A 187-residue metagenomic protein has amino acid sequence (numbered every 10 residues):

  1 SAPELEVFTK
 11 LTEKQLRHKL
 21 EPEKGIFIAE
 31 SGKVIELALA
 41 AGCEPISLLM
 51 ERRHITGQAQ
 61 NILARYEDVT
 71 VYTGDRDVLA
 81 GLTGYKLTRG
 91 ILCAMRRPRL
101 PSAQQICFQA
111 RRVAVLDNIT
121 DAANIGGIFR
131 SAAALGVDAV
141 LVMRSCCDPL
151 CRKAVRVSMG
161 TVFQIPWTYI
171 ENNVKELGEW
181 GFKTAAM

Functional and structural regions predicted by a protein language model:
S1-Q58, C146-C147: Boundary-proximal intrinsically disordered activation/regulatory segments immediately upstream of a helical core
E23-I26, E44-L48, D68-T70, A139-V140 (+1 more regions): Short active-site oxyanion
I35, A59-L63, E171-L177: Short amphipathic alpha-helical segments and helix-helix/interface helices
A40, V71-T73, R99-M187: RNA substrate-binding interface of SAM-dependent RNA methyltransferases
T56, R76-L82, N172-G178: A short acidic, often aromatic-flanked loop/helix-cap motif at beta-alpha or helix-coil junctions that lines enzyme
N61-Y66, V157-T161: Short, conserved catalytic or adaptor-binding loops enriched in Gly and charged residues
L63-G84, T168: A glycine-rich helix N-cap at a beta->alpha junction
C93: Glycine-rich phosphate-binding loops that contact phosphosugars or nucleotide phosphates
